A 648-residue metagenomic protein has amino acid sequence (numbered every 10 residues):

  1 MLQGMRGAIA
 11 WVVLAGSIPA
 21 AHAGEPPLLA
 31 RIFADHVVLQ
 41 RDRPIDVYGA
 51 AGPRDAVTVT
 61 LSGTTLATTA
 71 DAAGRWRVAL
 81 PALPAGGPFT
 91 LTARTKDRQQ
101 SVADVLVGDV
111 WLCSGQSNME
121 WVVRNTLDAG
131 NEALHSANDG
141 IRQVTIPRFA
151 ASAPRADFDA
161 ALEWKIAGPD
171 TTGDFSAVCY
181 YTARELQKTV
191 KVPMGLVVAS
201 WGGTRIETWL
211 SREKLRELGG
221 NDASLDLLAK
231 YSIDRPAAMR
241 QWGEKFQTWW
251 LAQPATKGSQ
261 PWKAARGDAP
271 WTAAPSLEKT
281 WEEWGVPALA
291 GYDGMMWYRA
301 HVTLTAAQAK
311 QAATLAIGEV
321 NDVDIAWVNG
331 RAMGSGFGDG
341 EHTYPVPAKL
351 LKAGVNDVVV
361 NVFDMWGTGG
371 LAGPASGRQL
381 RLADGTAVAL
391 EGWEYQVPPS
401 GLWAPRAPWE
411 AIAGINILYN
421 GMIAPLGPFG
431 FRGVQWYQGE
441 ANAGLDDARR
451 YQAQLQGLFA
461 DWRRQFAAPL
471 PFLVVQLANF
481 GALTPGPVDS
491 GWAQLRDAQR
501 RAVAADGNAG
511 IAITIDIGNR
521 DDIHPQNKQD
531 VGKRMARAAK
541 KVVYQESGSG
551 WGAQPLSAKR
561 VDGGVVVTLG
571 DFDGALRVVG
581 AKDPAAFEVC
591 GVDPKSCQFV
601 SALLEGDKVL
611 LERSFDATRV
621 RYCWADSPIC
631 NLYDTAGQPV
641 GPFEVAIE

Functional and structural regions predicted by a protein language model:
P26, I32-V107, W366-T368: Ser/Thr-rich low-complexity repeats and stalk/linker segments
R31-D35, Y292-T305, H342-Y344: Short beta-strands within extracellular/lumenal beta-sheet-rich domains
Q40-R43, L289-D293, D530, R537-A581: Surface beta-strand/loop "capping" patches
Y48, W271, V302-G330, V358-V360: Aromatic-lined ligand-binding clefts that engage carbohydrates, nucleic acids, or primary amines
G63-G86, E319, A326-G377: Beta-strand-rich ligand-recognition modules
T65, D571-E648: C-terminal beta-sandwich/jelly-roll accessory domains of carbohydrate-active enzymes
G87-K96, V359-V360, T618-W624: Short, aromatic- and glycine-rich surface loops/edge beta-strands on solvent-exposed regions
Q100-I166, V197-P287, A353-F431: An acidic-aromatic loop/edge-strand motif
